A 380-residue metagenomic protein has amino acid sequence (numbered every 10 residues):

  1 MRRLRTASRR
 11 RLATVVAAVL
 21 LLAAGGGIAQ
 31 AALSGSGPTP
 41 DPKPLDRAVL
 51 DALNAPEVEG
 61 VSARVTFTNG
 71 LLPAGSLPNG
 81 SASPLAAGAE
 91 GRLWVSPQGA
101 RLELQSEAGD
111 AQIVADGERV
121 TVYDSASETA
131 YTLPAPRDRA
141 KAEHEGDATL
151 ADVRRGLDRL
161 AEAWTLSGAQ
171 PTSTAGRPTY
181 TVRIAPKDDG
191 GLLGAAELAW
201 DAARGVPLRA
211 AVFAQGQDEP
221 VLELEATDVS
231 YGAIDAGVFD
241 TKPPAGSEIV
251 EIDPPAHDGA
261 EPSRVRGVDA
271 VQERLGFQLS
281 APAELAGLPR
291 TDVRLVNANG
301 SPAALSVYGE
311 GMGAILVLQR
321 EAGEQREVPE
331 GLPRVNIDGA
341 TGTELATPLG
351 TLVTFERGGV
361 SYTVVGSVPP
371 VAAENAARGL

Functional and structural regions predicted by a protein language model:
M1-A18: N-terminal export and membrane-targeting signals
R5-T6, A23-A52, G359: C-terminal region of N-terminal signal peptides and the immediate post-cleavage residues of exported proteins
N54-L77, Q98-L102: A short, Trp-centered hydrophobic/proline-enriched beta-strand micro-motif
E59-R64, P97-R101, G176-R183, V206-R209 (+3 more regions): Short, hydrophobic/aromatic-rich segments at coil-to-beta transitions
P73, N79-A89, P255-V360, V368-R378: Short, solvent-exposed recognition patches
A89, W94-S96, I113-D116, T121-Y123 (+2 more regions): A short, surface-exposed beta-strand/turn
E90-A148, E219-E223, T351-T354: An acidic-aromatic
S167-E248: Gly/Pro-enriched, hydrophobic low-complexity segments that function as extracytoplasmic propeptides/linkers
